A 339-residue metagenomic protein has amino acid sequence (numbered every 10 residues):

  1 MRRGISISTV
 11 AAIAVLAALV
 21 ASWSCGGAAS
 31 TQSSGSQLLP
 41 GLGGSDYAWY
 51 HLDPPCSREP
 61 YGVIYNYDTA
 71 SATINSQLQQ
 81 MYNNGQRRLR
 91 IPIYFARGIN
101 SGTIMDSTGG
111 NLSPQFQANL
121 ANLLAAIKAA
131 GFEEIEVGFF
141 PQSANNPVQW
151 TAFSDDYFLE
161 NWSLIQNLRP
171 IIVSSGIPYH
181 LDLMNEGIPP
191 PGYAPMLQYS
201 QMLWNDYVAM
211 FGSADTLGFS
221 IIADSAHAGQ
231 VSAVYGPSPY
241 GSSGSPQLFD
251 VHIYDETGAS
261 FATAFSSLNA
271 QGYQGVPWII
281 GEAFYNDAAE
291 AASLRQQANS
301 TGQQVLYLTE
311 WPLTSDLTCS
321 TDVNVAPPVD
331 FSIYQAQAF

Functional and structural regions predicted by a protein language model:
L16-S36: Bacterial Sec-dependent N-terminal signal peptides
S30-R88, I333-A336: N-terminal carbohydrate-binding accessory modules
L39-G44, R88-R90, E134-E136, P178-D182 (+4 more regions): Structural preference for beta-strand elements that scaffold enzyme active sites
D53-Y65, F95-A118, Q142-L159, C319-P328: Surface-exposed, active-site-proximal loop segments in enzymatic domains
S71-S143, W162, L197-G218: Aromatic-lined substrate-binding rim segments of carbohydrate-active enzymes
E136-Q149, L164-P195, I280: Active-site groove signature of glycoside hydrolases
A194-L294: Glycoside hydrolase catalytic-domain groove-lining segments
Y254-E256, Q274-F339: Substrate-binding cleft of secreted/luminal carbohydrate-active enzymes
